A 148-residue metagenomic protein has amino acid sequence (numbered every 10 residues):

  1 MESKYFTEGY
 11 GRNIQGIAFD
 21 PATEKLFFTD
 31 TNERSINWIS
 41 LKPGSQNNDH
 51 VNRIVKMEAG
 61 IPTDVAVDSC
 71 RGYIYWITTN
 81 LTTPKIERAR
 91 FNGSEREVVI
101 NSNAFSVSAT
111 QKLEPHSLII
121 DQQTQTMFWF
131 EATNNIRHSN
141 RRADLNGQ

Functional and structural regions predicted by a protein language model:
M1-F6, T31-G44: Beta-propeller domains
Y5-Y10, R53-A59, I100-Q111: Surface loop/turn motifs at the tips and blade-to-blade linkers of beta-strand repeat domains
N13, N32, I61, T82 (+2 more regions): Beta-rich catalytic cores
I17, V65-V67, L118: Hydrophobic core register within WD40 beta-propeller blades
A22-E24, C70-G72, Q123-Q125: Short coil/turn segments that connect the beta-strands within blades of beta-propeller domains
F28, W38, Y75-I77, F128-F130: Residue position within the beta-strands of beta-propeller blades
R34-S40, T82-R88, N135-R142: Structural motif
L41-S45, R90-S94, D144-Q148: Short loop/turn segments that connect beta-strands within beta-propeller blades
